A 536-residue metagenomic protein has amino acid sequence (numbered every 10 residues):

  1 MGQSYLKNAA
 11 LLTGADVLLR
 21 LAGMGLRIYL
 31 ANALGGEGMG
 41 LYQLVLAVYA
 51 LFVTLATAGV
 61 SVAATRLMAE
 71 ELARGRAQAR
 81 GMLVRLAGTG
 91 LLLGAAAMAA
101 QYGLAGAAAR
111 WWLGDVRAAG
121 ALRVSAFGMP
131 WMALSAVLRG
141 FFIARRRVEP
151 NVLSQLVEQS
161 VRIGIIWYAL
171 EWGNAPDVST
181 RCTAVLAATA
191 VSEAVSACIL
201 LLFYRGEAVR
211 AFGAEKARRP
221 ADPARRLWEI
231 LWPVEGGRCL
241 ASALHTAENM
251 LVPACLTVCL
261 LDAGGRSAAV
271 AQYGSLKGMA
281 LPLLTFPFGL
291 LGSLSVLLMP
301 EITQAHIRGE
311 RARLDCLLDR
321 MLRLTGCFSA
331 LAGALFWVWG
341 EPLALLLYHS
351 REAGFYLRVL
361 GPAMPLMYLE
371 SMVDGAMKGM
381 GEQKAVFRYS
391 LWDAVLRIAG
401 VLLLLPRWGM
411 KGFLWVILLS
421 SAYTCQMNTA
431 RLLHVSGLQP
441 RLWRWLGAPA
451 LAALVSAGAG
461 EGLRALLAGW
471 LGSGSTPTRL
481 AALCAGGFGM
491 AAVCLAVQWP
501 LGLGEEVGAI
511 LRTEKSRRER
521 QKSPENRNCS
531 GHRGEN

Functional and structural regions predicted by a protein language model:
M1-A22, A77, R218-S242, E505-N536: N-terminal membrane topogenesis motif
S4-V62, M98, Y102, G128-M129 (+1 more regions): Signature of the first transmembrane helix
L19, A58-T65, V124-I143, N151-Q159 (+5 more regions): Short runs within selected transmembrane alpha-helices of multi-pass transporters and secretion channels
L30-L51, R117, V178, C182-L186 (+5 more regions): Interfacial/gating helices of multi-pass transporter permease domains
A58-A73, L284-G309, L318: Helix-loop junctions and terminal segments of transmembrane helices in multi-pass membrane transport/translocation
A105-V124, F336-M367, S371, S473-P477: Interfacial segments at transmembrane-helix termini and the short loops linking adjacent helices
Y168-A175, V191-R218, N249, L418-W470 (+1 more regions): C-terminal transmembrane helix end/exit motif
G462-N536: Membrane-proximal transmembrane or re-entrant/amphipathic helices at the cytosolic face
